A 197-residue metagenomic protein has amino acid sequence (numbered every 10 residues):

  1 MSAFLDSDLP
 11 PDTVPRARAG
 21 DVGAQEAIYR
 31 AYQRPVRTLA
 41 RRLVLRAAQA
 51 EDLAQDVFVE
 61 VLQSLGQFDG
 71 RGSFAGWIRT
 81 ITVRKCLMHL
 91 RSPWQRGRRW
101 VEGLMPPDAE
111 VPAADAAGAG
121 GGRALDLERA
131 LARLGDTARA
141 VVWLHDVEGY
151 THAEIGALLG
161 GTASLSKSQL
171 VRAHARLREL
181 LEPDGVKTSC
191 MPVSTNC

Functional and structural regions predicted by a protein language model:
S2-F4, R18-A27, R37-D56, A163 (+1 more regions): Short, charged helix-capping/linker segments at alpha-helix termini
S2-L5, R16, R98-W100, L104 (+6 more regions): C-terminal edge and immediately downstream basic/flexible tail or linker adjoining helix-turn-helix-like DNA-binding
R18-A19, R42-L45, D56-F74, S92-W94: Sigma70-family region 2
I28, Y32, V36, A40 (+3 more regions): Residue-level preference for hydrophobic side chains embedded in well-ordered alpha helices
Y29-A47, S64, L131, R176 (+1 more regions): Amphipathic, Lys/Arg- and hydrophobic-enriched alpha-helical face
Q33, R37, F58, G135 (+2 more regions): C-terminal flanking helix
G66-G70, T80-E102, G120: Arg/Lys-rich amphipathic alpha helix in sigma70-family domain 2
R129-A140, L144, E148-L165: Helix-turn-helix DNA-binding module
